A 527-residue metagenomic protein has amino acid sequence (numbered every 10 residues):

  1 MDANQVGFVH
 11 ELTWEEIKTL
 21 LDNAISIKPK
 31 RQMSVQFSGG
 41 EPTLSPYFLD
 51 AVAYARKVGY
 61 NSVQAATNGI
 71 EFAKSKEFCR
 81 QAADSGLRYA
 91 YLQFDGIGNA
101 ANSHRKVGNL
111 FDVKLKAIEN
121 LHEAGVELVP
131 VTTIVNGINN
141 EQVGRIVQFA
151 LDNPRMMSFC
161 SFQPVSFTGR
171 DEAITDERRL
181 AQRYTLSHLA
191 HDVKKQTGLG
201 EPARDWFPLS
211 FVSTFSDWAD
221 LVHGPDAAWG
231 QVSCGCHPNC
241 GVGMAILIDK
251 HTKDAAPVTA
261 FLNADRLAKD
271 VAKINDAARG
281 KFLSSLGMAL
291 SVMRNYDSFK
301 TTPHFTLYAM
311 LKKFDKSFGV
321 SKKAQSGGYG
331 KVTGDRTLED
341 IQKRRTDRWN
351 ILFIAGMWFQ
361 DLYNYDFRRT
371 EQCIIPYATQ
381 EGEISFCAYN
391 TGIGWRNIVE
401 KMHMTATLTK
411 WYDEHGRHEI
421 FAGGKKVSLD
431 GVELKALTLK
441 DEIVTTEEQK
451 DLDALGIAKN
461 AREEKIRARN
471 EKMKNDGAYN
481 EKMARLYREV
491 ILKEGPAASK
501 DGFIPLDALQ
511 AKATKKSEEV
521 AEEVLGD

Functional and structural regions predicted by a protein language model:
M1-E15: Canonical Radical SAM [4Fe-4S] cluster-binding loop centered on the CxxxCxxC motif and its immediate flanking residues
M1-Q5, L506, K512-V524: N-terminal pre-core extensions flanking Radical SAM catalytic domains
Q5-G7, G98-H104, R170-A173: A short acidic, helix-capping loop that chelates divalent metal ions and anchors anionic groups
K18-Q36, S45-P164: Radical SAM/AdoMet-radical enzyme domain recognition
I97, V135-G137, F167, G382 (+1 more regions): Short, solvent-exposed loop/turn segments at secondary-structure junctions
F111-D112, E123-T346, D507, K512 (+1 more regions): Radical SAM enzyme [4Fe-4S]-AdoMet core and its adjacent flexible, acidic and glycine-rich loops/tails across
G319-R485, K493, A497, G502-P505: C-terminal target-recognition/interaction regions appended to catalytic cores
